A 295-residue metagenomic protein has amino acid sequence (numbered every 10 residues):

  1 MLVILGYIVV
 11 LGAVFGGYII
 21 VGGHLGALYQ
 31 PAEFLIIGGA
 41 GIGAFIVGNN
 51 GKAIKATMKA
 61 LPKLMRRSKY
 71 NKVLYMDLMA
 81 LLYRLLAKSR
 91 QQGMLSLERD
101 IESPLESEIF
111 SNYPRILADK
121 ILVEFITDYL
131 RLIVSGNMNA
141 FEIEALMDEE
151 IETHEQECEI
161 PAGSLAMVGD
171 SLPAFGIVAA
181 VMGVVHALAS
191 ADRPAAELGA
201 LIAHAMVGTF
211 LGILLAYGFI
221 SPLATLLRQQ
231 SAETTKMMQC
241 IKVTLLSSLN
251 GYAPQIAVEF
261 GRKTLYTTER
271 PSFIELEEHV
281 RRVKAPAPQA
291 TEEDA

Functional and structural regions predicted by a protein language model:
M1-L5: N-terminal membrane topogenic signal
I8, G12-L25, I143-L146, E150-Q229: Helix-termination/interfacial motifs at the ends of transmembrane alpha-helices
I19-P161, E233-A295: Large intracellular
